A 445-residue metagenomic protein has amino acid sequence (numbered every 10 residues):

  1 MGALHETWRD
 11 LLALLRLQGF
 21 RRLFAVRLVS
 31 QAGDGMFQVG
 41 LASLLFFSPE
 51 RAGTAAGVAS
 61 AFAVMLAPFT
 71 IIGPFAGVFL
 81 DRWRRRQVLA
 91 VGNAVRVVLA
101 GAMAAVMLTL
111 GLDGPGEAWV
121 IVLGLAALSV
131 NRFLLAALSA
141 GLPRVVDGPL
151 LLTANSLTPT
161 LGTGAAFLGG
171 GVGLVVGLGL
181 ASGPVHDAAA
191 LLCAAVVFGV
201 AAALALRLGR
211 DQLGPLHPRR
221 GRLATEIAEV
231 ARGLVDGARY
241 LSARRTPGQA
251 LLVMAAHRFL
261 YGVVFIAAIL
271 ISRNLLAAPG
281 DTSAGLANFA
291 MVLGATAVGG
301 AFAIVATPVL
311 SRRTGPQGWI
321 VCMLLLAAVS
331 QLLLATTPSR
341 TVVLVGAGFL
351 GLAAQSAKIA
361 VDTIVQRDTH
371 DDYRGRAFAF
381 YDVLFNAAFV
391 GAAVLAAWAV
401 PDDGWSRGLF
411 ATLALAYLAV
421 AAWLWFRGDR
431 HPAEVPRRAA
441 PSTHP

Functional and structural regions predicted by a protein language model:
G2-R21, D211-L252, H444: Juxtamembrane intracellular "pre-TM" segments in multi-pass secondary transporters
A3, V64, I71, F75 (+5 more regions): C-terminal transmembrane bundle of multi-pass solute transporters/carriers
R21-Q38, F62-L99, W119-L178, Q249 (+4 more regions): Substrate-agnostic recognition of the 12-TM MFS/MFS-like secondary transporter fold
F24-S43, V175-G177, A181-L191, G233-A306 (+1 more regions): A single, central transmembrane helix in multi-pass transporters
G40-P49, A104-L112, L168-L191, I269-L270 (+2 more regions): Transmembrane alpha-helix termini and helix-breaking/packing motifs in multi-pass membrane transporters
A105-L123, A335-A347: Helix-loop junctions at membrane interfaces in 12-TM secondary transporters
A118, A188-R207, F410-W425: Symmetry-related core transmembrane helices of the 12-TM Major Facilitator Superfamily/SLC fold
A140, R144-V145, A194-L223, W425-R438: Helix-loop junctions on the cytosolic side of multi-pass membrane transporters, especially the intracellular loop
